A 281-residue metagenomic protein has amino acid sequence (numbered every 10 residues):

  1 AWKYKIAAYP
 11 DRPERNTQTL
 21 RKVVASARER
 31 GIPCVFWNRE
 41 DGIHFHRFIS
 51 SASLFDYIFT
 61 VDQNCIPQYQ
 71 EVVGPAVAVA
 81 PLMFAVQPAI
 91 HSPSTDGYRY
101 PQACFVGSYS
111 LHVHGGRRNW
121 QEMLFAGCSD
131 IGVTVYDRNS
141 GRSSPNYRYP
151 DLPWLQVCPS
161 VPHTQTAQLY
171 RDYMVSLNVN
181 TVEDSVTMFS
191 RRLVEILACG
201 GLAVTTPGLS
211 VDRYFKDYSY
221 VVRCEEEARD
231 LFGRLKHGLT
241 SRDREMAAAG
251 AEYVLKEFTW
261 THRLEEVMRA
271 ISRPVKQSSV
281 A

Functional and structural regions predicted by a protein language model:
Y4-A7, D11-T19, Y57, V61-V194 (+1 more regions): Nucleotide-sugar donor-binding catalytic core of glycosyltransferases
V23-A25, G42-D56: Membrane-proximal helix-turn-helix segments that form the acceptor-binding/catalytic region of lipid-linked
A27-F36: Short beta-strand/loop segments at the ligand-binding rim of alpha/beta enzyme cores
V35-I49, A85-I90: Nucleotide-sugar donor phosphate/pyrophosphate-binding loop at the beta->alpha transition of glycosyltransferases
L197: Short alpha-helix at the nucleotide-sugar/activated-sugar donor binding site of glycosyltransferases and closely
D212-R234: Change "using UDP/GDP/dTDP sugars" to "using nucleotide sugars
H237-R269: A charged, aromatic-enriched C-terminal amphipathic alpha-helix characteristic of glycosyltransferases across folds
R273-A281: Non-catalytic N-terminal targeting/anchoring module and adjacent flexible stem/linker that precedes the structured
